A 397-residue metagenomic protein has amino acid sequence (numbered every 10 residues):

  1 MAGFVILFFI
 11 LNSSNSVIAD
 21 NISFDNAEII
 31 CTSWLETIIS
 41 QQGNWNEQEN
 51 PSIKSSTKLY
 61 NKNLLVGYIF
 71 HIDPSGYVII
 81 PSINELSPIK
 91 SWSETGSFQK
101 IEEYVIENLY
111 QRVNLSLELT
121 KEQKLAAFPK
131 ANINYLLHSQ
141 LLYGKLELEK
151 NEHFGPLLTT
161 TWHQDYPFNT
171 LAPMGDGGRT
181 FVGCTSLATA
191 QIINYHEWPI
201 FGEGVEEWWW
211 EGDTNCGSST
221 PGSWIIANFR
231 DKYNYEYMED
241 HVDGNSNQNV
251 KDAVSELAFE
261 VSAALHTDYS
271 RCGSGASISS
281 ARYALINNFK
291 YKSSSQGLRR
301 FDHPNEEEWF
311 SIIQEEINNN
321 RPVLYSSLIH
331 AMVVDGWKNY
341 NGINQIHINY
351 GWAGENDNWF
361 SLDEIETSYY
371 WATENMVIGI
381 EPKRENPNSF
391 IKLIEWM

Functional and structural regions predicted by a protein language model:
A2-N12: Bacterial N-terminal signal peptides
S16-A19: Boundary at the C-terminal end of the N-terminal hydrophobic targeting segment
N21-N63, V78, S82-H153, K338-F390: Cys-His-centered catalytic/binding microenvironment captured across papain-like cysteine peptidases and homologous
S33-Q41, I83, L187-P199, N287-N288 (+1 more regions): Structured segments of extracytoplasmic/periplasmic soluble domains in secreted or envelope-associated proteins
G43-E47, W198-W209, S293-F301: Surface-exposed patches in mature extracellular/periplasmic domains of secreted proteins
Q48-G76, Y283, N287-N349: Active-site-adjacent substructure of cysteine-protease-like catalytic cores
L65, L86-S274, I278, I343: Active-site-adjacent structural segments surrounding the nucleophilic cysteine of cysteine proteases and isopeptidases
E395-M397: Short, solvent-exposed loop/edge segments of extracellular or virion-exposed proteins
